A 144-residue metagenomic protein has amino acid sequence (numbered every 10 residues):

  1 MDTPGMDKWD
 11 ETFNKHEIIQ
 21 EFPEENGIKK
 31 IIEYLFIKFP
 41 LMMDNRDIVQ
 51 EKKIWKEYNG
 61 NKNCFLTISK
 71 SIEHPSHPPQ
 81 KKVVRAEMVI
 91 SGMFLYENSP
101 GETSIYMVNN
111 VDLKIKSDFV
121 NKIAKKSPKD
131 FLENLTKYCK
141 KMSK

Functional and structural regions predicted by a protein language model:
M1-K144: Eukaryotic helix-grip
